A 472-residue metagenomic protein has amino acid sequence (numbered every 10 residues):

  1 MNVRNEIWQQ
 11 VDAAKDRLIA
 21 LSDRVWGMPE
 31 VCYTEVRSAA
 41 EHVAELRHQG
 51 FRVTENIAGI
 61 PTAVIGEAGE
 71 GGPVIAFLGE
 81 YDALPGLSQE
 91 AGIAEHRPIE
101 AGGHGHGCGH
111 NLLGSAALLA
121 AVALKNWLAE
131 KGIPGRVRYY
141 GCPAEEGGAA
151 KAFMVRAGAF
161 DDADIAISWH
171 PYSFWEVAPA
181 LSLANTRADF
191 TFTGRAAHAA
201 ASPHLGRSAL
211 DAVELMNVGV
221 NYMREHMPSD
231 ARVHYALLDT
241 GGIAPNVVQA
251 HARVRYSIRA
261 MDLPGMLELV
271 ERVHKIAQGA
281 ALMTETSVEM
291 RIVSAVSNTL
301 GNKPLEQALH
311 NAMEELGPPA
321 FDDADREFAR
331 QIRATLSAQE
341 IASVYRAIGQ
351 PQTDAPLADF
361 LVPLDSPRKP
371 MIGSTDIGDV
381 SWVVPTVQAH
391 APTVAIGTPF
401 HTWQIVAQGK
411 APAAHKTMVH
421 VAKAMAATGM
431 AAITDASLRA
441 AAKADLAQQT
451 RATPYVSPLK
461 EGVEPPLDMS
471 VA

Functional and structural regions predicted by a protein language model:
N2, A20-R24, E95-G103, F192-A200 (+3 more regions): A short small-residue
V3, A14-L21, T34-E45, P73 (+19 more regions): General structural feature for long, well-ordered alpha-helical segments within catalytic domains of soluble enzymes
V3-H106, N111, S115-R136: Acidic/His- and Gly-rich active-site-bordering loop/insert found across diverse amide/peptide-bond hydrolases
V25, G66, F77, H110 (+8 more regions): Divalent metal-coordination and catalytic microenvironments
E30-V31, Y140-A144, V293-N298: Conserved short loop/turn motifs at secondary-structure junctions
R47-G50, A129-I133, A159, M227-P228 (+2 more regions): Short helix-capping segments at alpha-helix termini
T62, L84-G86, G92-G105, N111-L112 (+3 more regions): Histidine/acidic-residue-rich, glycine-tolerant segments that coordinate divalent metal ions
E214-A472: Metal-dependent amide/peptide-bond hydrolase catalytic core, centered on the "pita-bread" metallohydrolase fold
